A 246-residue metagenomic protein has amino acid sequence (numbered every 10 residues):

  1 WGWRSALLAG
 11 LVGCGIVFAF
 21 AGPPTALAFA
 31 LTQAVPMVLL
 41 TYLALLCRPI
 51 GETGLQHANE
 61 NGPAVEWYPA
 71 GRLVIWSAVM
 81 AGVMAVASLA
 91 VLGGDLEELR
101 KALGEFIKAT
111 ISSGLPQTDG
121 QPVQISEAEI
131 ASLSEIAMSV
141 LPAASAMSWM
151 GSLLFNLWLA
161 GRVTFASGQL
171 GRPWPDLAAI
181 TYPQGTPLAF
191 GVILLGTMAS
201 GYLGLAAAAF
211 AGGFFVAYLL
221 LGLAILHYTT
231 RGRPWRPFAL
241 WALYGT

Functional and structural regions predicted by a protein language model:
W1-A44: Alpha-helical membrane segments and adjacent membrane-interface helices in multi-pass membrane proteins
L8-V17, G212, R236-G245: Central hydrophobic cores of alpha-helical transmembrane segments in multi-pass integral membrane proteins
F29-V91: Short helix-perturbing small/polar motifs within transmembrane alpha-helices
M37, T41, E97, K101 (+5 more regions): Short helix-terminus and kink motifs of transmembrane alpha helices, predominantly at the cytoplasmic interface
T53, H57-P63, W67, V83-A137: Membrane-interface interhelical loops and short interface/amphipathic helices in multi-pass inner-membrane
Y68-G71, A131-A146, L170-V192: Membrane-water interface at loop-to-transmembrane-helix junctions
L89, G114-R172: Selected alpha-helical membrane-embedding segments in polytopic membrane proteins
R162-G222: Small-residue-rich helix-loop
